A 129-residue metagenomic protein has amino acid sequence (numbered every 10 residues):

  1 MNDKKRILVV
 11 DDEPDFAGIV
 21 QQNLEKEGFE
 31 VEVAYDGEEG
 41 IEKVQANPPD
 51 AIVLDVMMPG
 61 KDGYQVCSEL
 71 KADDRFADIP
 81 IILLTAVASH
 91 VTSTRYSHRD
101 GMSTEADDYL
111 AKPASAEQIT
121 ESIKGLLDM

Functional and structural regions predicted by a protein language model:
M1-R6, E117-M129: Non-catalytic signal-transmission and effector/linker regions of two-component phosphorelay proteins
G18-K26: Charged docking surfaces used in two-component/phosphorelay signaling
G28-Y35, K43: Short hydrophobic/Thr-rich beta-strand motif most characteristic of the beta2 strand and flanking loop of CheY-like
D36-E39, D62-S68: Acidic catalytic/metal-coordinating carboxylates
N47-V53: Active-site beta3 strand of CheY-like receiver
D55, T85: Active-site residues of response regulator receiver
M58: Receiver (REC) domain active-site loop signature in two-component systems and cognate sites in sensor histidine kinases
D62-Q65, A88-L110, E117-E121: Alpha4 helix (beta4-alpha4-beta5 surface) of REC/receiver domains from two-component response regulators
